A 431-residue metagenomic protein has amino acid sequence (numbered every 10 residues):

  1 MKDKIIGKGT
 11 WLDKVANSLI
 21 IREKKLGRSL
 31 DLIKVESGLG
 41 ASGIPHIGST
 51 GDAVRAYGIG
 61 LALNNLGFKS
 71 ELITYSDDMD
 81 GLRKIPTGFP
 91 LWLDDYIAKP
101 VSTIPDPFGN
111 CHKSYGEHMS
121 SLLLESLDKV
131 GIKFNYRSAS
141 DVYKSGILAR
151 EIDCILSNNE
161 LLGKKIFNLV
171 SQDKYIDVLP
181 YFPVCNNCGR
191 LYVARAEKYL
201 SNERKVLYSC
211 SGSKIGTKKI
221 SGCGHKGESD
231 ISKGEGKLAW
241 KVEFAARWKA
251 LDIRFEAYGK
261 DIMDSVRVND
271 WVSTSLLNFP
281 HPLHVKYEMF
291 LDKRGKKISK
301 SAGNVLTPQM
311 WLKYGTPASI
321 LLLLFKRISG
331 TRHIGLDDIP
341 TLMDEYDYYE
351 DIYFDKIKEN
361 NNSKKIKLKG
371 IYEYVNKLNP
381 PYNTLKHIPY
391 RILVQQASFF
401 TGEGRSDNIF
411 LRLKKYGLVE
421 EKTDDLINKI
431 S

Functional and structural regions predicted by a protein language model:
M1-G88, E243-S265: N-terminal catalytic cores of NTP/NDP-binding nucleotidyl/phosphoryl-transfer enzymes
A41-I44, M79-R83, K144-S145, F290-K297 (+1 more regions): Flexible loop/turn segments at secondary-structure boundaries
H46, I155, T316: Residue-level signal for inorganic ion chemistry
N64, D128, L156: Anion (oxyanion) recognition and catalysis
D80-Y96, E151-I152, L156, K297 (+1 more regions): Charged, often glycine-rich, active-site loop that binds/positions anionic groups
W92-V130: A glycine-rich helix N-cap at a beta->alpha junction
I132-A302, P308: Active-site cores that bind ATP or allylic diphosphates and position pyrophosphate for catalysis
D261, V266, Y287-S431: Catalytic adenosine-cofactor/nucleotide-binding cores of aminoacyl-tRNA synthetases and other
